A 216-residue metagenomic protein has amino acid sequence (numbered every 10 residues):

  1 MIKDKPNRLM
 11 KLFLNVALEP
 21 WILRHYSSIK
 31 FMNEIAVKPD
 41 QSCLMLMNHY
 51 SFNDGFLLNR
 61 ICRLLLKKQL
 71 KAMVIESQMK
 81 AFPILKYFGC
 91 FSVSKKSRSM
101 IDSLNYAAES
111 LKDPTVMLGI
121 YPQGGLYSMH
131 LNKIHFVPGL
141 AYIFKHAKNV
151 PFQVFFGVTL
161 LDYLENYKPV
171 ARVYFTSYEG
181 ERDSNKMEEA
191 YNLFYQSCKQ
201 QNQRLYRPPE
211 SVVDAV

Functional and structural regions predicted by a protein language model:
M1-Y26, K80-G89: Alpha-helical membrane-targeting segments
I2-K3, L104-V216: Non-catalytic C-terminal accessory region of glycerolipid acyltransferases and related lyso-lipid remodeling enzymes
M10-L14, R98-S103, F136: Soluble or luminal CAZymes and related metallo-dependent hydrolases
L12, A17-H49: Helix-to-loop junction immediately C-terminal to a conserved catalytic motif
E19-Y26, S94-S99, L131-N132: Short, flexible loop segments at the rims of nucleotide/cofactor-binding pockets, characterized by
L23, D54-L57, G139-I143: Short amphipathic alpha-helical face segments that pack within enzyme cores and frequently flank/anchor catalytic
H25-F31, S99-Y106: Glycine-rich, highly charged phosphate/nucleotide-binding loops
P39-S97: Catalytic core of membrane glycerolipid acyltransferases/transacylases, capturing the structured, soluble-facing
